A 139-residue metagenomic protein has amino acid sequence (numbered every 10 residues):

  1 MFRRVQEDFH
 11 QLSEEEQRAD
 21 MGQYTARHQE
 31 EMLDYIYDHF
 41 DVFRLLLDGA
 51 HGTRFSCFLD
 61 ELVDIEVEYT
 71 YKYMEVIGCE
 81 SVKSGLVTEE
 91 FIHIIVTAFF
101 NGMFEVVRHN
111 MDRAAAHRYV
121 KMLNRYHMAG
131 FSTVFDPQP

Functional and structural regions predicted by a protein language model:
M1-D38: Hydrophobic alpha-helical connector segments
R4, F58, Y119-M122: Charge-rich, solvent-exposed alpha-helical interaction surfaces
D8-E16, F43-A50, I77-G78, V106-M111 (+2 more regions): Secondary-structure edge/capping motif, primarily at the C-terminal ends of alpha-helices and the immediately following
L12-A26, S84-M103: A broadly tuned preference for mixed-charge, low-complexity surface segments
R18-M21, T25, H51-F55, S84-T88 (+1 more regions): Residue-level recognition of alpha-helical structural elements
G22, G49-G52, G78, G85 (+2 more regions): Residue-identity detector for glycine
H28-D38, H51-C79, E90-F100: Amphipathic alpha-helical packing segments from all-alpha helical-bundle domains
D34, D38, K72-E75, I92-P139: C-terminal peripheral helix-coil segments that are non-catalytic and often amphipathic
